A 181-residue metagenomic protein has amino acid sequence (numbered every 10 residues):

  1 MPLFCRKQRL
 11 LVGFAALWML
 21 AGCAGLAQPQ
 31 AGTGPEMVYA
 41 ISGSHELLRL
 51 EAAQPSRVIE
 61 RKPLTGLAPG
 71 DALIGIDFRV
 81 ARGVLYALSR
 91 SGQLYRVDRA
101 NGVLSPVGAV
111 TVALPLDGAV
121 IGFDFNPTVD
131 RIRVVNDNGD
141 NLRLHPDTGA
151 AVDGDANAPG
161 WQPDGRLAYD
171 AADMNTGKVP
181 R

Functional and structural regions predicted by a protein language model:
P2-V12: Bacterial N-terminal signal peptides that target proteins for export
L20-G22: C-terminal motif of bacterial Sec signal peptides marking the signal peptidase cleavage site
G25-T33, I74-R82, L114-V129, A172-R181: Structural signature of eukaryotic scaffold interfaces centered on beta-propeller domains
P29-A53: An edge-strand/N-cap motif at the start of beta-rich repeat modules
M37-I41, V84-A87, Y95, R131-V134: Conserved beta-propeller blade signature
S44-L48, S91-L94, N138-N141: Loop/turn residues immediately N-terminal
A52-P55, D98-G102, P146-G149: Short loop/turn segments that connect beta-strands within beta-propeller blades
V58-A68, S105-V112, P146, A151-A172: Beta-propeller fold detector
